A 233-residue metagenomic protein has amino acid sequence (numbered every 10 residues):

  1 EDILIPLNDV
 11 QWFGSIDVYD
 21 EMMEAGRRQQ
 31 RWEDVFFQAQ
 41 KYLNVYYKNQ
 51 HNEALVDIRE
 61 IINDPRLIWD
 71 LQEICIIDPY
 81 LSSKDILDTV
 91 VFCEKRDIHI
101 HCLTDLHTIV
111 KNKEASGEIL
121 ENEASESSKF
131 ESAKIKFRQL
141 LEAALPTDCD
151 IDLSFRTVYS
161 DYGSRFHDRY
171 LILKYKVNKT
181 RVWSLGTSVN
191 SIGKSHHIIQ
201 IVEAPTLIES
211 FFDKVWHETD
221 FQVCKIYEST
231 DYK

Functional and structural regions predicted by a protein language model:
E1-H51, I68, D85-K233: PLD/PLD-like phosphodiesterase catalytic module centered on the HKD motif
Q50-P65: A short, well-structured juxtamembrane/interface segment
E73-C75, R181: Structural motif
I76-S83: Short, glycine-rich nucleotide/cofactor-binding loops
